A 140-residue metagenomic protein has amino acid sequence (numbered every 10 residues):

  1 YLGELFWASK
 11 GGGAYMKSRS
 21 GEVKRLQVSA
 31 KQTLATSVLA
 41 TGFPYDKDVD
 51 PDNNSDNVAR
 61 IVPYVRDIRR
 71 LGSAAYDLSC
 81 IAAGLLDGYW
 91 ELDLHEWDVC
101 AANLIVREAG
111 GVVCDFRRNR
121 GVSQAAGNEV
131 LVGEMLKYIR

Functional and structural regions predicted by a protein language model:
Y1-D77, G121-R140: Acidic beta-strand-loop-alpha-helix segment within the catalytic core of divalent metal-dependent phosphate-processing
N54, H95, V99: Short, conserved glycine- and acidic-residue-centered signature motifs in active-site or ligand-binding loops
D77-L78, A102: Short, hydrophobic alpha-helical packing/hinge segments within bilobed ligand-binding/sensory domains
A83-G88, E108-G111: Alpha-to-beta junction loops
L86-E96: Active-site neighborhoods of divalent-metal-dependent phosphate/nucleic-acid chemistry enzymes
V99-E108, V112, V122-A125: Beta-alpha-beta core module
D115-N119: Catalytic beta-strand/loop signature of glycosyltransferases that borders the donor
